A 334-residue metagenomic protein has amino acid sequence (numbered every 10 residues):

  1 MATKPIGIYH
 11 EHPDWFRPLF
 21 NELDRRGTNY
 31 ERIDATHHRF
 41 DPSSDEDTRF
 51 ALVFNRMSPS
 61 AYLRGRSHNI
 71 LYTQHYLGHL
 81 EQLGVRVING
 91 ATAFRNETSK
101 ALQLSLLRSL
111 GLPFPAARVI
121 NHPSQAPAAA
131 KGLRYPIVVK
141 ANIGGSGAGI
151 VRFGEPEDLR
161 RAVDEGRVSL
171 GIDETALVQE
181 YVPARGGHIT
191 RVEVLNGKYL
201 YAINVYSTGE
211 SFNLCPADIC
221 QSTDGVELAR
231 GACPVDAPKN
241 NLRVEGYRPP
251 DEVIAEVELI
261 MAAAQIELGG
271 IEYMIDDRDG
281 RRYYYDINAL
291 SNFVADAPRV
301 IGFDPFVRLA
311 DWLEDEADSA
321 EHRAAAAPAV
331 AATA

Functional and structural regions predicted by a protein language model:
A2-G7: Extreme N-terminal starter segment of soluble prokaryotic enzymes
E11-A116: Conserved N-proximal alpha/beta basic substrate-recognition cap immediately N-terminal to, or forming the N-lobe
S58-A61, N142-G144, L290: Short glycine-rich anion-binding loops that position phosphate/pyrophosphate groups of nucleotides and phosphorylated
L104-R108, A130-A148, L170-T190: ATP-grasp fold ATP-binding core
S109-Y135: Rossmann-like NAD(P)H-binding beta-loop-alpha module
I137, L200-Y201, G269, R281-Y285: Protein kinase-like catalytic core scaffold
V151-M261: Phosphate-binding site of ATP-dependent enzymes
Y247-R248, E252, A262-I266, I275-A334: C-terminal active-site "lid" helix and adjoining low-complexity regulatory extension at the edge of ATP-using catalytic
